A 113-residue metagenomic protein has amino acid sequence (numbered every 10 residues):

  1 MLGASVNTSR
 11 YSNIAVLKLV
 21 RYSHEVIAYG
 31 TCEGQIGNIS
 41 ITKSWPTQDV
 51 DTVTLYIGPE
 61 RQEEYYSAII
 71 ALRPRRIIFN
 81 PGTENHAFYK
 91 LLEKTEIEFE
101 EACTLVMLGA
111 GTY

Functional and structural regions predicted by a protein language model:
M1-P59, E63-Y113: Structural/interface elements that position substrates and couple domains in central-metabolism enzymes
